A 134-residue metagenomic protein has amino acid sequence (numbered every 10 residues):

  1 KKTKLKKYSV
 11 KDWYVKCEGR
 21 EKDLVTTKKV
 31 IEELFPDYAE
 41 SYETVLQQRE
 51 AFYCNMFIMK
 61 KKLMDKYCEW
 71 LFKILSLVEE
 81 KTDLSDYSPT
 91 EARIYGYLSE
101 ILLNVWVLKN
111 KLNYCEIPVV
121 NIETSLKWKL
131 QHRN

Functional and structural regions predicted by a protein language model:
K1-N134: ER/Golgi luminal nucleotide-sugar-dependent glycosyltransferases, focusing on the catalytic module
